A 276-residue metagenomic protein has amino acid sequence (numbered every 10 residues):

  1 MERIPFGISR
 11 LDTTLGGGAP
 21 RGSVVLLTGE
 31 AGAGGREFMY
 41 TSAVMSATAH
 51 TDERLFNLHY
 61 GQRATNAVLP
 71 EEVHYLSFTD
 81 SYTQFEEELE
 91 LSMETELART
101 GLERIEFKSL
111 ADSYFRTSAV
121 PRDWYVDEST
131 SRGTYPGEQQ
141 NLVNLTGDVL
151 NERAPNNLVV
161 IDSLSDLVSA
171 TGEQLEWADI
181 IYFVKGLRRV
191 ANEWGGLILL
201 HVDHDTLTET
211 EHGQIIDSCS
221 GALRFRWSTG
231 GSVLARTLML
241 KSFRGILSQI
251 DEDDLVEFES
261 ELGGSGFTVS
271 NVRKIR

Functional and structural regions predicted by a protein language model:
M1, G133-E138, E152, L255-R276: NTP-binding/hydrolysis catalytic cores, primarily Walker-type P-loop NTPases
M1-R10: N-terminal pre-Walker A segment at the start of P-loop NTPase domains
T14-I105, S109-A111: Walker A/P-loop NTP-binding active-site region of P-loop NTPases, recognizing the glycine-rich GxxxxGKT/S
L26, L158-D162, L199: Structural motif
T48, A178-D205: Substrate-engagement module of ASCE P-loop NTPases
T79-T83, D112-F115, S165-D166, H204-T208 (+2 more regions): Conserved nucleotide-binding/hydrolysis micro-motifs of P-loop NTPases
F107-Y182: Phosphate-binding/switch loop-helix module in NTP-utilizing enzymes
L197-V269: Phosphate-binding/switch region of NTP-binding enzymes
